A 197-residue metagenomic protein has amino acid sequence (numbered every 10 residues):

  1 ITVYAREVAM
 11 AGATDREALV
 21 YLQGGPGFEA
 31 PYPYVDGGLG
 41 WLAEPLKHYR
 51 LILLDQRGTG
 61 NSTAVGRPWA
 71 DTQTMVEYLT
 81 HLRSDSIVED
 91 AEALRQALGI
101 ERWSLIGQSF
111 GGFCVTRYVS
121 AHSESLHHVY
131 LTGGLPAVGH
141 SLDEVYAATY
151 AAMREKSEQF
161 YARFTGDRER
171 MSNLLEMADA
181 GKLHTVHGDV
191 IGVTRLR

Functional and structural regions predicted by a protein language model:
I1-T185: Gly/Pro-rich cap/lid or specificity-loop segments adjacent to the active site
H184-R197: Substrate-gating cap/lid region and adjacent catalytic-acid/histidine neighborhood within extracellular/lumenal
